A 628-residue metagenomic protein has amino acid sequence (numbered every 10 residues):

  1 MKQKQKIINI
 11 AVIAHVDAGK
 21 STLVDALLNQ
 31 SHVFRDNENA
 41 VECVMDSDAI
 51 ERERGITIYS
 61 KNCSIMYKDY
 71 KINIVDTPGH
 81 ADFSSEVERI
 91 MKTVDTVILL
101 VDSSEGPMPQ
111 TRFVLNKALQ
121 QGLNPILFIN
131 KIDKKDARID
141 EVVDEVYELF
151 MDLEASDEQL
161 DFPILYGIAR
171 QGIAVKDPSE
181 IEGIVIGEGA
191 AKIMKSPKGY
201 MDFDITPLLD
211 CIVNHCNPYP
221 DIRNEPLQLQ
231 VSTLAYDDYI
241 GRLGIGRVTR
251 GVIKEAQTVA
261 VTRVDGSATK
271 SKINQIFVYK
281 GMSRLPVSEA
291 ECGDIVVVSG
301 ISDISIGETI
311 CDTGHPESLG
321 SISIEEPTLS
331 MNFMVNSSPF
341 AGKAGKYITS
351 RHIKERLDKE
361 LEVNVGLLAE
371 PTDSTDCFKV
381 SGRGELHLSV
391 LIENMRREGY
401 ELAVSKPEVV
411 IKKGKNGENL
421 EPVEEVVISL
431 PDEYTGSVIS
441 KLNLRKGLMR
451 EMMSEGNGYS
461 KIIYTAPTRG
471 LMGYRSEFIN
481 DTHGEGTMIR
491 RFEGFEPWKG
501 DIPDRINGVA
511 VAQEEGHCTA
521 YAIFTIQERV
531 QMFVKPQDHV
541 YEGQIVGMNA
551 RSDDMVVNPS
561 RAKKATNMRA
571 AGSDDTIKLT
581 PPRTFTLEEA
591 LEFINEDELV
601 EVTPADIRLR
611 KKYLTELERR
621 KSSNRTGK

Functional and structural regions predicted by a protein language model:
M1-A18, S103-I240, G251-I253, T258-V261 (+3 more regions): P-loop NTPase catalytic nucleotide-binding module
M1-V101, E105-P107, E141, E145 (+1 more regions): P-loop NTPase switch module centered on the Walker A-proximal segment
V12, L28-H32, M66, E88-D95 (+15 more regions): Signal for well-folded cores of large energy- and translation-related assemblies
D17, L23, G55, I74-D76 (+18 more regions): Residue-level signature of catalytic and energy-coupling elements of molecular machines, predominantly ATP/GTP-dependent
N29-V44, I186-K192, N558, A565-A570: Conserved P-loop NTPase catalytic core
D69-K71, D95-V97, L123-F128, D373-D376: Short, surface-exposed connector motifs at secondary-structure boundaries
T96, L123, A155, Y400 (+1 more regions): Short glycine/serine/threonine/alanine-rich loop segments
D161-P163, K192-K195, P207-N214, G244-K628: Accessory interaction regions appended to the cores of large information-processing enzymes
